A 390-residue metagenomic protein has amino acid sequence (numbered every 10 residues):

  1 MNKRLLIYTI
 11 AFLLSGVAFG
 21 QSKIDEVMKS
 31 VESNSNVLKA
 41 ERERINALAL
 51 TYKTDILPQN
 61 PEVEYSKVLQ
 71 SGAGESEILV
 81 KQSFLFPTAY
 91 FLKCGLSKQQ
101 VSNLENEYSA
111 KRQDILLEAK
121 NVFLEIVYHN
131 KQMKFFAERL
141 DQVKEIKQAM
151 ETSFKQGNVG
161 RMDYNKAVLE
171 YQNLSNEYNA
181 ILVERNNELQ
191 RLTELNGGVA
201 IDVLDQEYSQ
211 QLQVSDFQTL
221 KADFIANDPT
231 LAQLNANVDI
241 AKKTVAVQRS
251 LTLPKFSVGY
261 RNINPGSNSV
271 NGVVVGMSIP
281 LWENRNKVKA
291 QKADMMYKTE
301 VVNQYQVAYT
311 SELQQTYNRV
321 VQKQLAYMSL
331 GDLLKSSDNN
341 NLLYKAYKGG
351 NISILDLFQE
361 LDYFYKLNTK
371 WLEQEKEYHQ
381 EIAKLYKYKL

Functional and structural regions predicted by a protein language model:
M1-D25, E32, K389-L390: Bacterial Sec-dependent N-terminal signal peptides
F19-E62, F84, L92, N158-G160 (+4 more regions): Bacterial Sec-pathway N-terminal export signals of envelope proteins
S22-K23, P58-K98, Q206-V214, F256-A290: Small/polar, glycine/serine/threonine/aspartate-rich low-complexity segments that form flexible
V31, V80, I126, L192 (+4 more regions): Hydrophobic/aromatic residues within transmembrane alpha-helices of membrane transport systems, especially the TMDs
V37, R44, T51, K93 (+26 more regions): Charged, solvent-exposed faces of alpha-helical coiled-coils
V37-E43, I56, L85-R112, M162 (+5 more regions): Sec/SRP-type N-terminal targeting helices
R112, N173-G198, K335-L390: Short segments within alpha-helical structural elements
D114-N227, T316, V320-K323: Periplasmic alpha-helical coiled-coil/stalk elements that build and connect Gram-negative outer-membrane
